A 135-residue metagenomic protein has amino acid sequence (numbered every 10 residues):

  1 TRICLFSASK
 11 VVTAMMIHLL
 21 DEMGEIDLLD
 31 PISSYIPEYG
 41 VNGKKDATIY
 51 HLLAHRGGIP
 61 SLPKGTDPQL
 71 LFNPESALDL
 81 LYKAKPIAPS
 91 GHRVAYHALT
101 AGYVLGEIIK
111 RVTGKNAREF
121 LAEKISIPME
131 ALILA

Functional and structural regions predicted by a protein language model:
T1, L28, P68-L70: A short, well-structured edge-of-sheet supersecondary motif
T1-C4, H92: Short pre-catalytic strand/loop immediately N-terminal to key active-site residues, enriched for Gly-Thr
S7-A8, E22-K64, Y82-K83, R111-A135: Active-site helix/loop module of the DD-peptidase/beta-lactamase fold, centered on the serine-lysine SxxK catalytic
V12-T13: Active/ligand-binding-proximal structured segments within catalytic/core domains that scaffold catalytic residues
H55, A101-I108: Active-site-proximal alpha-helical segments within enzyme catalytic domains
L78-I87: The feature captures the short pre-catalytic strand/loop hairpin that immediately precedes and shapes the active-site
H92-T100: Cytochrome P450
